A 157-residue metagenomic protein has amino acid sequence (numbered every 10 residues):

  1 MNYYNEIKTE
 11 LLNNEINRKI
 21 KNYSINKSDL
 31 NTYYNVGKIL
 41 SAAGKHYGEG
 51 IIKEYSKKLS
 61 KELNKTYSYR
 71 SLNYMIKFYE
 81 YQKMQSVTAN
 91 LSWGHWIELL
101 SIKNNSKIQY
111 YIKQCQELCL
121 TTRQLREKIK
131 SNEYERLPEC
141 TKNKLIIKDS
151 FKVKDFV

Functional and structural regions predicted by a protein language model:
M1-V157: Basic, low-complexity intrinsically disordered segments
